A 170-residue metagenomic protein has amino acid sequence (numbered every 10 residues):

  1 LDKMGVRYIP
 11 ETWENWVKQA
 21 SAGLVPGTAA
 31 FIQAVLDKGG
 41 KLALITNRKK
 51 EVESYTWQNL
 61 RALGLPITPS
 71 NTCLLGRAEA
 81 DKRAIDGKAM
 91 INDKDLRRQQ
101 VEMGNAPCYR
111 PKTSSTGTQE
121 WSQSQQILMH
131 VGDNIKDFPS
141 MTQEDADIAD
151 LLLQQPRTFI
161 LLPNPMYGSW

Functional and structural regions predicted by a protein language model:
L1-A84: Alpha-helical substrate-recognition element adjacent to the catalytic core
E53-W170: C-terminal cap/substrate-recognition subdomain and adjoining C-terminal extension of metal-dependent phosphatase-like
